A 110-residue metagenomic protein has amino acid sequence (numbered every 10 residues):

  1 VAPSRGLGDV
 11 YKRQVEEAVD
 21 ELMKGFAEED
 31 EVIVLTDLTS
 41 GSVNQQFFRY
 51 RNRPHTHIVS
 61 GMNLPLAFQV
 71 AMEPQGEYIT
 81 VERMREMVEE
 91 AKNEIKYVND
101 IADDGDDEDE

Functional and structural regions predicted by a protein language model:
V1-Y11: Single conserved hydrophobic/aromatic residue that forms the stacking wall/gate of nucleotide- or nucleobase-binding
K12-D20: Structural motif
E29-E31, P54: Short coil/turn segments at beta-strand junctions that form active-site/ligand-binding loops
E31-D37: Acidic beta-strand-to-loop metal/phosphate-binding motif
G41-P54: Short Gly/Thr/Asp-enriched flexible loops that form oxyanion-binding sites at enzyme active sites
R53-V70: Short, acidic/small-residue loops that bind anionic groups at enzyme active sites
E73-I101: Short, glycine-/small-residue-rich phosphate/pyrophosphate-handling segment
D104-E110: Short acidic DE-rich linear segments
